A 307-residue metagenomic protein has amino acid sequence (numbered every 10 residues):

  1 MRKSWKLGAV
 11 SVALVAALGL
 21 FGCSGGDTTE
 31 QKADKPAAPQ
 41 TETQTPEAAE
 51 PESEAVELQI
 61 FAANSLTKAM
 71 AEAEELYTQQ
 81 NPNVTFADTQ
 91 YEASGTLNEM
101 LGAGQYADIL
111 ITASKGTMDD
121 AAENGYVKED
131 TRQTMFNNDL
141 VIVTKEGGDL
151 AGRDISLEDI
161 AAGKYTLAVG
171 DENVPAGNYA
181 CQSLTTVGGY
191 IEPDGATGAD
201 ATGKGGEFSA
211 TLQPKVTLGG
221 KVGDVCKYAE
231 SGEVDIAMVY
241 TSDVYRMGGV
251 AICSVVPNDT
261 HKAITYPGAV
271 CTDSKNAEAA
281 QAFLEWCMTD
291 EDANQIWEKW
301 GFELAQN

Functional and structural regions predicted by a protein language model:
M1-V10: Bacterial N-terminal signal peptides that target proteins for export
V10-A17: Hydrophobic helical h-region of N-terminal Sec-dependent signal peptides in bacterial secretory/periplasmic proteins
L18-G22: C-terminal motif of bacterial Sec signal peptides marking the signal peptidase cleavage site
S24-Q79, Q90-G95, G102, S114-K115 (+3 more regions): Exported/periplasmic ABC-transporter solute-binding proteins
T85-D88: Short beta-strand elements in bilobed, periplasmic/extracellular small-molecule ligand-binding domains
D108-S114, M118-N124, K128-Q133: Short beta-strand-centered segments that line the small-molecule binding cleft or hinge of alpha/beta clamshell
R132-L140: Short, glycine-/small- and polar/acidic-enriched structural segments that line small-molecule recognition paths
